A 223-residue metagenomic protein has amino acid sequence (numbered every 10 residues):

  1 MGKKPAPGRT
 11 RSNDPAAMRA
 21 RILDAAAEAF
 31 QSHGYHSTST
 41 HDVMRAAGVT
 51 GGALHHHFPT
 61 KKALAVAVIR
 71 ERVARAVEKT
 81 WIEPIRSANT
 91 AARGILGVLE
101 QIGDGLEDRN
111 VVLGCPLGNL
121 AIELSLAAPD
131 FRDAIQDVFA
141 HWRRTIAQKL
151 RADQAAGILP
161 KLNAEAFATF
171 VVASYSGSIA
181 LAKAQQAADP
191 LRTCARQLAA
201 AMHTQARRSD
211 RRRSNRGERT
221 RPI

Functional and structural regions predicted by a protein language model:
M1-A17, R207-I223: N-terminal intrinsically disordered/low-complexity leader segments
G2-K3, R21, A25, A29-A67: Helix-turn-helix
A67, W81-L113, E165-V171, R213: Hydrophobic alpha-helical connector segments
R70-A76: Short, basic, alpha-helical segments at the C-terminal edge of helix-turn-helix-like DNA-binding modules
R93-G94, D108-D133: Amphipathic alpha-helical segments used for helix-helix packing
G105-D108, Q148, A152, V172-D189 (+1 more regions): Amphipathic C-terminal alpha-helical segment
L113, L117-G118, P160-L181, T193 (+1 more regions): Hydrophobic alpha-helical segments that form the core of small-molecule binding pockets and/or dimer interfaces
A127-F131, F139-F167, T204-R212: Hydrophobic alpha-helical bundle segments that form small-molecule/ligand-binding pockets
